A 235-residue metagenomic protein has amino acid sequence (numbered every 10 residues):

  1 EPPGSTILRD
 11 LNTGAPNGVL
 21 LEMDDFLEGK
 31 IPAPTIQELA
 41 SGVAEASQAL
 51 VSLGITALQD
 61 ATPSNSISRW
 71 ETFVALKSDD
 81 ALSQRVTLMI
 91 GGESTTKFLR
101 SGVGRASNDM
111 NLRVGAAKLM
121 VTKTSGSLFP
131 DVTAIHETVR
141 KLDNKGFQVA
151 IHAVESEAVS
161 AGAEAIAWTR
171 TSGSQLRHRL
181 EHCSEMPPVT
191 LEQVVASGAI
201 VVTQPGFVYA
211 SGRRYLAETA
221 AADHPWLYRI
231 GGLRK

Functional and structural regions predicted by a protein language model:
E1-M89, G102-G146: Catalytic pocket of metal/acid-base enzymes, prominently hydrolases
G54, V114, H152, L180 (+2 more regions): Divalent metal-coordination and catalytic microenvironments
A61, F147-E157, T203-P205, L233-K235: Short acidic/histidine-rich active-site segments
P63, M89-E93, A117-T122, H152-S156 (+2 more regions): Active-site beta-loop-alpha junctions enriched in small/polar residues
W70-A75, T96-V103, V159-T171, Q193: Distinct, well-ordered alpha-helical segments
T87, A150, R179-E181, V202: Structural detector of well-ordered beta-strand residues that form the stable sheet scaffold of enzyme domains
L176-P188: Aromatic- and carboxylate-enriched substrate-binding clefts and catalytic-loop regions of carbohydrate-active enzymes
E185-K235: Active-site-adjacent C-terminal substructures of enzyme catalytic domains
